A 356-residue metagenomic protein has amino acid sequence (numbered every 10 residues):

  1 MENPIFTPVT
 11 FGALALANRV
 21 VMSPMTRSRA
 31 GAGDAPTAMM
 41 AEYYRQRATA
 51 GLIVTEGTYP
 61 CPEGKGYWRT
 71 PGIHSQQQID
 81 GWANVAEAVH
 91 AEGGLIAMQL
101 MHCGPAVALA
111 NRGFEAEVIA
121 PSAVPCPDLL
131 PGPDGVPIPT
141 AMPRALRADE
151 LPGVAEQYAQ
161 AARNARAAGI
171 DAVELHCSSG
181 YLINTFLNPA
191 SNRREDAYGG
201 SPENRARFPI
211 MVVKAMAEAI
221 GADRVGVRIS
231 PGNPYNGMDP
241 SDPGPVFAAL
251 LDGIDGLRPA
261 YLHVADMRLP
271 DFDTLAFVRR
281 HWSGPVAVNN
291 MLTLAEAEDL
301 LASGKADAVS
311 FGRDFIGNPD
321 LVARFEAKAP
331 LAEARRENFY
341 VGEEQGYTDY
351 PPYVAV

Functional and structural regions predicted by a protein language model:
M1-V356: Flavin-dependent oxidoreductase catalytic cores
